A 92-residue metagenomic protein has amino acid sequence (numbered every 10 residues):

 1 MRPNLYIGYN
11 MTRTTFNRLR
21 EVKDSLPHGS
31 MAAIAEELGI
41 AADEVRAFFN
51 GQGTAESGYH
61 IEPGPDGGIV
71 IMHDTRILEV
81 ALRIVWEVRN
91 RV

Functional and structural regions predicted by a protein language model:
N10-H28: Short, amphipathic alpha-helical "recognition" segments used to contact nucleic acids or chromatin
A33-A35: Short alpha-helical "recognition helix" segments of helix-turn-helix
D43: Key DNA-contact positions within bacterial/archaeal DNA-binding proteins
F49: DNA major-groove recognition helix of helix-turn-helix
E56-V92: Short Lys/Arg-enriched helix C-cap and helix-to-coil transition segments that create basic nucleic-acid-contact patches
